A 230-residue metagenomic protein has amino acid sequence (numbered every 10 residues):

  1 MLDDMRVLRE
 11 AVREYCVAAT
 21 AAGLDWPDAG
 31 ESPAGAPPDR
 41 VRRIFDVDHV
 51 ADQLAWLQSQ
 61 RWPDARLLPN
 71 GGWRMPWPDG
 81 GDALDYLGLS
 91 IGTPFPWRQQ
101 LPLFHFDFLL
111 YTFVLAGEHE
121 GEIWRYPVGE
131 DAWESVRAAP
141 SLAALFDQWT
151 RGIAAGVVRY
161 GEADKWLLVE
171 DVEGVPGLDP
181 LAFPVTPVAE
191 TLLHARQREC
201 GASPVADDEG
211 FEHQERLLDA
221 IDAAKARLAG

Functional and structural regions predicted by a protein language model:
M1-F113, F183, P187-E190, H194-G230: A surface-exposed partner-binding patch
Q60-L178: Long, low-complexity, intrinsically disordered segments enriched in glycines and aromatic residues
